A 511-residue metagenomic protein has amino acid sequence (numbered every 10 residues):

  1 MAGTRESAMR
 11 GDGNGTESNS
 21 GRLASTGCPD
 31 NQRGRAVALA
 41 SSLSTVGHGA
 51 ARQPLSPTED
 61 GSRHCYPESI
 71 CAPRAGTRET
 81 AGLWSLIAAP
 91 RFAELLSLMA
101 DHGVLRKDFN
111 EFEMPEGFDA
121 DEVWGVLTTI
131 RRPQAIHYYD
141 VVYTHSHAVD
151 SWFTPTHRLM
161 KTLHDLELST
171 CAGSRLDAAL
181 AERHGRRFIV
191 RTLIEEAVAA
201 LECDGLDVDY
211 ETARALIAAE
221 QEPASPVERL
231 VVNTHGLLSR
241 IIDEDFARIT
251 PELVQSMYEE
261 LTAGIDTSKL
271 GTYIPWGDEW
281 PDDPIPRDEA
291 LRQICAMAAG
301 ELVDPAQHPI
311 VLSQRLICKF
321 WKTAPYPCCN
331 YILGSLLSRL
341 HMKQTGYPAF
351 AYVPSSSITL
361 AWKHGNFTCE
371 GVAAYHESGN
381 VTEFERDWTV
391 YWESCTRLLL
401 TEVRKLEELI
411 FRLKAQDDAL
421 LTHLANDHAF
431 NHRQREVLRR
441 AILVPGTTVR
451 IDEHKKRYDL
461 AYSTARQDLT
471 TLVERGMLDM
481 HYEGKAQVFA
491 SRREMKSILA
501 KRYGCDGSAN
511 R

Functional and structural regions predicted by a protein language model:
G3-C28, Q32-P327, Y331-R511: FIC/Doc superfamily catalytic core
